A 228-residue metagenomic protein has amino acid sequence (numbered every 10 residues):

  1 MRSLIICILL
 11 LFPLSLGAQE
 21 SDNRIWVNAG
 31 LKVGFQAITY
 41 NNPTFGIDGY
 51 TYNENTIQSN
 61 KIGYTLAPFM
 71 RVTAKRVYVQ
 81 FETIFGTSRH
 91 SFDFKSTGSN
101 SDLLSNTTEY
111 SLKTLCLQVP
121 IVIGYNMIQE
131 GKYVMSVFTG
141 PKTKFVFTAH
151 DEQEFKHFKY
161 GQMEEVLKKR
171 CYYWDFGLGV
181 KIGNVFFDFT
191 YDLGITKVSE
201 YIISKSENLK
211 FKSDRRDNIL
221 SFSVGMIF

Functional and structural regions predicted by a protein language model:
M1-N28, K32, L220-F228: Bacterial Sec-dependent N-terminal signal peptides
Q19-A67, I227: Short glycine/proline- and aromatic-enriched beta-strand/turn motifs that initiate or cap beta-hairpins
Q19-V27, K75-R76, I128-V134: Short loop/turn motifs that connect adjacent beta-strands in outer-membrane beta-barrel proteins
V27-V33, Y64, V79-T83, L117-V119 (+4 more regions): Transmembrane beta-strands of outer-membrane beta-barrel proteins
F35-T39, A74-R76, F85-R89, M127 (+4 more regions): Transmembrane beta-strands of outer-membrane beta-barrel pores
I38-K61, S88-C116, K142-D175, I195-S221: Extracellular/periplasm-exposed beta-strand and loop segments of Gram-negative cell-envelope proteins, dominated by
F69-T73, V122-N126, G177-K181, D188 (+1 more regions): Transmembrane beta-barrel domains of outer membrane proteins
G183-F186, D214-F228: Outer-membrane beta-barrel "beta-signal"
